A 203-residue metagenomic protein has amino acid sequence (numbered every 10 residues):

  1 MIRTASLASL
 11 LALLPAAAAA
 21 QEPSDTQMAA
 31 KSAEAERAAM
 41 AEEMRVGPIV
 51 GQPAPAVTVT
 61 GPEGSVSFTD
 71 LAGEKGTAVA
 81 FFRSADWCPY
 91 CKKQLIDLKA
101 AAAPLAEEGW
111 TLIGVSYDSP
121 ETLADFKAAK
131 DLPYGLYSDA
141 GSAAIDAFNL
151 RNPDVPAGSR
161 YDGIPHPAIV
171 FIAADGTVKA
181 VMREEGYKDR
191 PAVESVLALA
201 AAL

Functional and structural regions predicted by a protein language model:
M1-T4: Positively charged n-region of N-terminal signal peptides that target proteins for export
S6-A16: Bacterial N-terminal signal peptides
A18-A20: Boundary at the C-terminal end of the N-terminal hydrophobic targeting segment
E34-T69: N-terminal "domain-start" segment that seeds a small globular fold
T69-L98: Short active-site neighborhood of thiol/selenol oxidoreductases, capturing the structured segment around
K92-A143: Structural microenvironment flanking redox-active thiols in thiol-disulfide oxidoreductases
K127-H166: Short, internal strand/loop/helix patches that form the active-site neighborhood or redox-interaction surface
R160-L203: Thiol-/selenol-based redox modules, centered on thioredoxin-like and closely related oxidoreductase domains
